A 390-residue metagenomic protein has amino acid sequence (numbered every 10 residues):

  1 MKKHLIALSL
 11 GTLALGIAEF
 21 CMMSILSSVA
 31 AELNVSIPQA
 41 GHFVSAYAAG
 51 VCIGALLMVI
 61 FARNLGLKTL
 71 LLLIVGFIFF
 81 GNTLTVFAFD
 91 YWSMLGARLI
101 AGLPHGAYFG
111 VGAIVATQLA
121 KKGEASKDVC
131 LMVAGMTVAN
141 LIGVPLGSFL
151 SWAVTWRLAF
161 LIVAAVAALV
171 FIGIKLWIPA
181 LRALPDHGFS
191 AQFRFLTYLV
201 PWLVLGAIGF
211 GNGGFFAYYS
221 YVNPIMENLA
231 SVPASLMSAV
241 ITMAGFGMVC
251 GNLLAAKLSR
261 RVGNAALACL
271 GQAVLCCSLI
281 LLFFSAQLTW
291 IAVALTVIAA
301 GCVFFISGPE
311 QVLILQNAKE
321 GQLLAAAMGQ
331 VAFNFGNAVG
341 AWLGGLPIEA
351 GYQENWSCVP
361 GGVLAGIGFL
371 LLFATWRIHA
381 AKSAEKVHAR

Functional and structural regions predicted by a protein language model:
N34, G66, F87-S93, S231 (+1 more regions): Helix-breaking motifs and short loop linkers at transmembrane-helix boundaries and internal kinks in secondary membrane
I53-W92: Conserved MFS/SLC helix-loop-helix module at the cytosolic interface between two early adjacent transmembrane helices
A55-G66, G251-G263, I348-E349: Helix-to-loop junctions at the C-terminal end of transmembrane segments in multipass secondary transporters
F77, G81, W92-A101, W290-I298: Paired small-residue
S93, K122-I178, Y221, I225: Helix-loop-helix hairpin linking two adjacent transmembrane segments in secondary transporters
A97-G135: Cytoplasmic helix-loop-helix junction between adjacent transmembrane helices in 12-TM secondary transporters
A265-E310: C-terminal transmembrane helical hairpin of 12-TM major facilitator-type secondary transporters
Q316-Q353, G361: A late C-terminal transmembrane helix in Major Facilitator Superfamily
